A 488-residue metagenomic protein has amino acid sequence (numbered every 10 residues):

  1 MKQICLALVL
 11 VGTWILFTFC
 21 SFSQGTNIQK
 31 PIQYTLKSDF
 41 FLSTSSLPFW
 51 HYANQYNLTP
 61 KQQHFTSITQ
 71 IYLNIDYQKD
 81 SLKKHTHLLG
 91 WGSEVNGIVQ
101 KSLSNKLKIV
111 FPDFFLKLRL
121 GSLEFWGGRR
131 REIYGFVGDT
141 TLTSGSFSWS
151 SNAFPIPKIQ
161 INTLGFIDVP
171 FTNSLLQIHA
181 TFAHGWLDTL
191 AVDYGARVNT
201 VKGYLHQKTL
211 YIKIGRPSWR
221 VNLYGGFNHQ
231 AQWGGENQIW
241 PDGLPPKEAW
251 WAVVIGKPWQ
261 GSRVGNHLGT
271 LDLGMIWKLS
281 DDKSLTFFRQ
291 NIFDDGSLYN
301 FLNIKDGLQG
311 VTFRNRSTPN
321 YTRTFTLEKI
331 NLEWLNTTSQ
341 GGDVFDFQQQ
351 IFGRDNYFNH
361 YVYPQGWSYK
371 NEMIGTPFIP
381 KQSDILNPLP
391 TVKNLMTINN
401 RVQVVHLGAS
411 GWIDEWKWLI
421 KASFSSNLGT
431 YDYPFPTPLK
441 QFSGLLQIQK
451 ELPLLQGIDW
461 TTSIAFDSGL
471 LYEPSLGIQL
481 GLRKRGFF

Functional and structural regions predicted by a protein language model:
S21-E132, T141-L142, F147-W149, A153-F166 (+2 more regions): Beta-barrel outer-membrane channel/assembly domains of diderm bacteria
G25-Y34, I75-W91, R119-W126, F166-H179 (+6 more regions): Short loop/turn motifs that connect adjacent beta-strands in outer-membrane beta-barrel proteins
I32-P48, L89-V99, L118, F125-R131 (+8 more regions): Transmembrane beta-barrel strands of outer-membrane/channel proteins
A53-T59, N96-K101, T143-W149, V192-V198 (+5 more regions): Extracellular loop and loop/strand-boundary signature of outer-membrane beta-barrel proteins
Q63-F65, V99-I109, F293-F301, I398-V402 (+3 more regions): Solvent-exposed loop/turn segments connecting transmembrane beta-strands in outer-membrane beta-barrel proteins
K158, E473-F488: Outer-membrane beta-barrel "beta-signal"
N162-F347, I351, V405-L407, F424-T430 (+2 more regions): Signature for the C-terminal beta-barrel architecture of outer-membrane proteins
G341-G429: C-terminal structural cap/anchor segments
